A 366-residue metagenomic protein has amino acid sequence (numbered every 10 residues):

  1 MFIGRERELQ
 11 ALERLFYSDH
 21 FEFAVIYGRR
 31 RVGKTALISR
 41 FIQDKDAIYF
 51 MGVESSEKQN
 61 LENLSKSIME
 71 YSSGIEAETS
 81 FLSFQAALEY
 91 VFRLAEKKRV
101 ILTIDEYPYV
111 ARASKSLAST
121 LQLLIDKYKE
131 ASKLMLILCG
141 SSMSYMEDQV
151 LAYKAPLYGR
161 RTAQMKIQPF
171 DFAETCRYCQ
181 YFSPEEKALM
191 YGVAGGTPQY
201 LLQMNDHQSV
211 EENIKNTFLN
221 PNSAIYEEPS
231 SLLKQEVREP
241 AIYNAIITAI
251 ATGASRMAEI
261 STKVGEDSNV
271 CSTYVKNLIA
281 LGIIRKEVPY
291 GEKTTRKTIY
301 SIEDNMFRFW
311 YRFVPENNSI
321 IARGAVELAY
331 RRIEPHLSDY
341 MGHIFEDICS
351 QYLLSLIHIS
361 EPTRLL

Functional and structural regions predicted by a protein language model:
M1-V326, Y330-R331: Phosphate-binding site recognition
T79, R331-I348: A short, highly charged nucleic-acid-interacting micro-segment common to nuclease and nuclease-linked defense proteins
I348-L356: A glycine-rich beta-turn/hairpin centered on an aromatic-Pro dipeptide
I357-L366: Single conserved hydrophobic/aromatic residue that forms the stacking wall/gate of nucleotide- or nucleobase-binding
